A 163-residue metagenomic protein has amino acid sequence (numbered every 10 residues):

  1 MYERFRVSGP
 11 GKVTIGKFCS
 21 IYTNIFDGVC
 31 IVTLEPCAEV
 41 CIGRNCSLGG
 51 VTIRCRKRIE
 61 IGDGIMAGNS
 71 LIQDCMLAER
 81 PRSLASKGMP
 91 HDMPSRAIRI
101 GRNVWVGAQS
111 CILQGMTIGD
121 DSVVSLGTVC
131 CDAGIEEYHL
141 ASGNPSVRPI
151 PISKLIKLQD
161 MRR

Functional and structural regions predicted by a protein language model:
M1-E79, H91-M116, D120, D132-E137 (+1 more regions): Domain-scale signature associated with acetyltransferase and cell-envelope carbohydrate enzymes
P81-L84: Conserved loop-to-helix junction within protein kinase catalytic domains, corresponding to the end of the activation
S86-P90: Regulatory activation segment
V123: Cys/His-clustered metal-coordination modules, chiefly Zn-binding fingers
T128: Conserved adenosyl
